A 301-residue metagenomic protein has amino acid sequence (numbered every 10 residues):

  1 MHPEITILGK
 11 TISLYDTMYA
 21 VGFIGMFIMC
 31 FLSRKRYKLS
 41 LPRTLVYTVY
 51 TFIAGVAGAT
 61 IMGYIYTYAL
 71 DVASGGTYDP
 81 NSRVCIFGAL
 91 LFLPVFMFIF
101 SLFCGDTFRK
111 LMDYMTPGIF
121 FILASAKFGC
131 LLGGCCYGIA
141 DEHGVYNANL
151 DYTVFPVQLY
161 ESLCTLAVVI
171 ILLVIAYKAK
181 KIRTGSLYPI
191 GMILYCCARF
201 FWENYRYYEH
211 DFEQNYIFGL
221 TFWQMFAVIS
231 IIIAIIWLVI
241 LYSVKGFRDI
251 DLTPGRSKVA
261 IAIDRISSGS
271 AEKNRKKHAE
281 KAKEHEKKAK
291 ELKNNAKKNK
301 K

Functional and structural regions predicted by a protein language model:
M1-K301: A feature for loop-to-transmembrane-helix boundaries and adjacent hydrophobic helices in multi-pass integral membrane
